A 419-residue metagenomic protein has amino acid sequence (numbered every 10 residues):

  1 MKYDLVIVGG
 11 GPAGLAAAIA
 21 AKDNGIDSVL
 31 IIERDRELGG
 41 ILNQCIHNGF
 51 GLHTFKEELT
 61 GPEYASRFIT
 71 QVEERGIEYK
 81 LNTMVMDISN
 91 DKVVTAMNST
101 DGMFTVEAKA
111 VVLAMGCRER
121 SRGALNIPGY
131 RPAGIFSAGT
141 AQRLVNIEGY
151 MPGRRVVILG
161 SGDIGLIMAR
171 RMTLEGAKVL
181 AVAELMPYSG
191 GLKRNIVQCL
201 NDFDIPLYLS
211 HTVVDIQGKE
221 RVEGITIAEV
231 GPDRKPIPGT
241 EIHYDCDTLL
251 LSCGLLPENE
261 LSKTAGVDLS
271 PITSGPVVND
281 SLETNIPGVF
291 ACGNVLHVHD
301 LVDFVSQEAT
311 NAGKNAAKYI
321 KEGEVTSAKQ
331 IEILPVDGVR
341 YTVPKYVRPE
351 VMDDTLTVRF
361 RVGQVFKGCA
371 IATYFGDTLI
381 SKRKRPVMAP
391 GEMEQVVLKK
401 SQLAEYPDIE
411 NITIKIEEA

Functional and structural regions predicted by a protein language model:
M1-V8, S66-R155, G231-G239, L250 (+1 more regions): FAD-binding core/adjacent interface of flavoenzyme oxidoreductases
Y3-R67, Q71, R143, I147 (+3 more regions): Beta1-alpha1 glycine-rich phosphate/pyrophosphate-binding loop at the start of Rossmann-like nucleotide-binding domains
R67-A96, T173-E260, D354-P386: A Rossmann-like FAD-binding core segment of flavoenzymes
M103-F104, A110-L207, T212-R221, G288 (+2 more regions): Predominantly flavin-linked oxidoreductase catalytic cores and closely associated redox partners
L113, I135-V145, T248-H299: FAD-site-proximal beta/loop scaffold in flavoenzymes
D303, N311, N315-R383: Mid-to-C-terminal Rossmann-like scaffold of FAD/NAD(P)H-dependent oxidoreductases
R359, G391-L403: Exposed aromatic-hydrophobic patches
I371-A372, S401-A419: Short, aromatic- and glycine-rich surface loops/edge beta-strands on solvent-exposed regions
